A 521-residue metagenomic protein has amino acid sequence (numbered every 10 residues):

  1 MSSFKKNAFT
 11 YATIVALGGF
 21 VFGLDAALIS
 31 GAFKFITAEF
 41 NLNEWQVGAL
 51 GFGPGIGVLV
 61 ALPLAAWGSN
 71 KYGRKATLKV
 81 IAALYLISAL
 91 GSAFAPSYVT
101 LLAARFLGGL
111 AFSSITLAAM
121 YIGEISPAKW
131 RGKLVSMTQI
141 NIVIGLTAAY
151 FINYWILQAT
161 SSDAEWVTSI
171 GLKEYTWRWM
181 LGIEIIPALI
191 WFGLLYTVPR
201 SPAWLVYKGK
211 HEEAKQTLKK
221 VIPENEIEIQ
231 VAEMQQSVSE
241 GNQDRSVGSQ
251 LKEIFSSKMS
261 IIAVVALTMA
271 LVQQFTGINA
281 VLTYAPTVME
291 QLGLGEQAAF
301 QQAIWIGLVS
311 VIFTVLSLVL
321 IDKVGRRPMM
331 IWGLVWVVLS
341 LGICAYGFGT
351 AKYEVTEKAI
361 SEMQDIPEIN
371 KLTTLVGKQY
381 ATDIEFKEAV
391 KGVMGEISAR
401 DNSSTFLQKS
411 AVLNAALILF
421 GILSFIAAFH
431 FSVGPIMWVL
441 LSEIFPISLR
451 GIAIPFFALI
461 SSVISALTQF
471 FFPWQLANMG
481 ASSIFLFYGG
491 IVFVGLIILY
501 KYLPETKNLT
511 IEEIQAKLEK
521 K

Functional and structural regions predicted by a protein language model:
M1-K521: Transmembrane-helix signature of 12-pass secondary carriers
